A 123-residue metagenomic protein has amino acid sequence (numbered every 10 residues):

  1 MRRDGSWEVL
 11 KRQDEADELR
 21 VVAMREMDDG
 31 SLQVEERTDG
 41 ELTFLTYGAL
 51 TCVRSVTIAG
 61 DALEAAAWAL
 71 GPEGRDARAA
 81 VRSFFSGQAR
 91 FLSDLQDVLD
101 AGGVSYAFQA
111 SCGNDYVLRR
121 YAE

Functional and structural regions predicted by a protein language model:
M1-D4, D61-W68, D94-D97, A101: A contiguous, well-structured "functional interface" segment within a domain
M1-Q33: Short, charged/polar N-terminal "headpieces" of proteins
R3-G5, E15, A23, T57 (+3 more regions): Sequence-pattern detector for short linear motifs and compositional/periodic biases rather than a specific fold
W7-E8, L19, V56, G102 (+1 more regions): Residue-level marker of intrinsically disordered, low-complexity segments enriched for small/polar residues
M24, E73-A77, G87-F91: Alpha-helix capping and helix-coil boundary motifs
S31-V81: Acidic, aromatic-enriched beta-alpha/helix-loop junctions
S83-E123: C-terminal charged interaction modules
